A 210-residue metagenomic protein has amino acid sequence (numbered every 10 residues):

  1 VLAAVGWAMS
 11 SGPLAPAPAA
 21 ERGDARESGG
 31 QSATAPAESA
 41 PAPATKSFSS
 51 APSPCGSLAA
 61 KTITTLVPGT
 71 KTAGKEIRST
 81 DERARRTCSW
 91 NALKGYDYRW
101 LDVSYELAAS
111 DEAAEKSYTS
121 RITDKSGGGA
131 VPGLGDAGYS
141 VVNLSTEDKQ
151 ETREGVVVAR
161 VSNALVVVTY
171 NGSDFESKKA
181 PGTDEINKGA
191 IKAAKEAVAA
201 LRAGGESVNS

Functional and structural regions predicted by a protein language model:
V1, G6-S210: A small/polar (G/S/T-enriched), proline-flanked helix-loop surface module common in exported/cell-envelope proteins
